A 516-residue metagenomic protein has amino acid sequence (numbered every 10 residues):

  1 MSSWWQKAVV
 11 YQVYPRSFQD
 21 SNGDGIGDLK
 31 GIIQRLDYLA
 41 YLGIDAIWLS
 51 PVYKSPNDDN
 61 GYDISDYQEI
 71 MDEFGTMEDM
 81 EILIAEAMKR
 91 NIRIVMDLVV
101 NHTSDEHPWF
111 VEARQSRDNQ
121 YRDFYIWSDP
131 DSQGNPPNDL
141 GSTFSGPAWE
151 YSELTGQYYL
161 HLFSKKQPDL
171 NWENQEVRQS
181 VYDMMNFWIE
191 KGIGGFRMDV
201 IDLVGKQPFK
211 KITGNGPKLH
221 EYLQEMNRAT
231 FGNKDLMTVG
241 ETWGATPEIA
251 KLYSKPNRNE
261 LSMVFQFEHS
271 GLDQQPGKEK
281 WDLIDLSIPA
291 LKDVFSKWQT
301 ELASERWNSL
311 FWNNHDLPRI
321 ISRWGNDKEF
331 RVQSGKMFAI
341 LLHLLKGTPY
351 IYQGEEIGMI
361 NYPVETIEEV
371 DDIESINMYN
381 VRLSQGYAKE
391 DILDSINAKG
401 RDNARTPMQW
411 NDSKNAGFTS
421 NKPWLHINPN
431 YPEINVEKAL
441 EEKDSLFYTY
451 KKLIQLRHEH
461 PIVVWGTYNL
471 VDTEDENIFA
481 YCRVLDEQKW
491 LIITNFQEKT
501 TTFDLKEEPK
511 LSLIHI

Functional and structural regions predicted by a protein language model:
M1-K510: Active-site and adjacent substrate-binding regions of carbohydrate-active enzymes
I514-I516: Conserved small/polar residues in nucleotide/adenosyl-binding loops
